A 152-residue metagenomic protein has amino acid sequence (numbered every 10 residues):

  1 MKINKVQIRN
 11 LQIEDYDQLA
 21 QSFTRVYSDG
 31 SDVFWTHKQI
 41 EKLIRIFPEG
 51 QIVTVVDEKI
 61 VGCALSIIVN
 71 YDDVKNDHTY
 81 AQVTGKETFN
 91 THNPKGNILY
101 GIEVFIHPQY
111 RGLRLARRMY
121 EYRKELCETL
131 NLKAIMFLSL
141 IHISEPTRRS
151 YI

Functional and structural regions predicted by a protein language model:
M1-K38, K42-D73: Short amphipathic alpha-helix that is part of the acyltransferase structural core
I46-E49, V55-N97, I102, E121: Acetyl-CoA-dependent GNAT
I102-R111, I141: A short, internal acetyl-CoA/4′-phosphopantetheine-binding micro-motif in the GNAT/acyltransferase core
G112-C127: Conserved acetyl-CoA-binding loop-helix of GNAT-fold acetyltransferases
L130: Post-Walker A helix-loop "phosphate-sensing" segment adjacent to the P-loop in P-loop NTPases
K133: Short acidic/polar active-site loop segments enriched in Thr and Asp
H142-I152: Single conserved hydrophobic/aromatic residue that forms the stacking wall/gate of nucleotide- or nucleobase-binding
